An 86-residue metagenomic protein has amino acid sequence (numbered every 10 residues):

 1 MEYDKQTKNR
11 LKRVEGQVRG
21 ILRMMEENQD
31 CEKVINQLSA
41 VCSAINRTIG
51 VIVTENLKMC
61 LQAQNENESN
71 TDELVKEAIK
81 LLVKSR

Functional and structural regions predicted by a protein language model:
M1-R86: Solvent-exposed interaction patches of small proteins and small membrane subunits
